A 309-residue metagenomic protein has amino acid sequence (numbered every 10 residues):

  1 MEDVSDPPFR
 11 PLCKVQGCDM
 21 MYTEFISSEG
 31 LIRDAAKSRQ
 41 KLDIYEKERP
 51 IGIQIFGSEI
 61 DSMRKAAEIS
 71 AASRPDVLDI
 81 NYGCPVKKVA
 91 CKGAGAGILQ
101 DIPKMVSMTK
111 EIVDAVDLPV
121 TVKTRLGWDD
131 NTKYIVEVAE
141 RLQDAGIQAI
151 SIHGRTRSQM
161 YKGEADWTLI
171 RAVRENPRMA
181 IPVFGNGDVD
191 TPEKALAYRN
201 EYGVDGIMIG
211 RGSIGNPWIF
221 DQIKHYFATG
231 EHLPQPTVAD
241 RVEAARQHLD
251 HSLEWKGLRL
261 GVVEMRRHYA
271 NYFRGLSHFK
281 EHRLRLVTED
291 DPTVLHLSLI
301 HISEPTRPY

Functional and structural regions predicted by a protein language model:
D3-D76: Glycine-rich, positively charged N-terminal anion/phosphate-binding segment
C13, E24, I53, I80 (+6 more regions): Conserved, mostly hydrophobic/aromatic
M21-T23, I51-I55, L78, V120-T124 (+3 more regions): Hydrophobic faces of well-ordered beta-strands that scaffold small-molecule active sites in alpha/beta enzyme cores
E24-S27, Y82-C84, G154-T156, Y202-D221: Glycine-rich phosphate-binding active-site loops on the catalytic face of alpha/beta enzymes
D61-A72, T132-E140, V189-I209, N216-W218: Catalytic cores of alpha/beta
R64-L78, Y82-A94, P103-I181: Alpha/beta enzyme core
K162, N216-H232: C-terminal helical cap(s) of enzyme catalytic domains, especially alpha/beta-barrels
I300-Y309: Single conserved hydrophobic/aromatic residue that forms the stacking wall/gate of nucleotide- or nucleobase-binding
